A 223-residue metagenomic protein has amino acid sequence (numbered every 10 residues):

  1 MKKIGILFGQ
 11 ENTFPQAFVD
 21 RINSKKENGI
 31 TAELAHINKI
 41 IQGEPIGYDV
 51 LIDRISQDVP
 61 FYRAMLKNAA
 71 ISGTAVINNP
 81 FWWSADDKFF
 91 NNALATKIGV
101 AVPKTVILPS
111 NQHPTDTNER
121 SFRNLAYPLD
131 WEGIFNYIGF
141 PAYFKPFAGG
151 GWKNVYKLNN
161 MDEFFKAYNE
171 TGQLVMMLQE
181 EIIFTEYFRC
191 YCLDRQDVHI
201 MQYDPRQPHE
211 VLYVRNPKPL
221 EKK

Functional and structural regions predicted by a protein language model:
K2-F8, A70-G73, F81-Y187, P217-K222: Active-site nucleotide/adenylate-binding loops and adjacent lid/helix of ATP-dependent enzymes
G9-S121: Conserved N-proximal alpha/beta basic substrate-recognition cap immediately N-terminal to, or forming the N-lobe
E11-T13, Q57-D58, W83, A148-G150 (+3 more regions): Short, solvent-exposed loop/turn segments at secondary-structure junctions
L34, Y187-F188: Short loop/turn microsegments at loop-to-beta-strand junctions
Y48-V50, C190-L193: A short beta-strand motif that forms the metal-chelation/ATP-contact edge of phosphoryl-transfer active sites
F140, R195-Q196: Beta-strand-connecting loop/turn residues
C190, Q196-K222: Glycine-rich, positively charged active-site loop/lid region within alpha/beta enzyme cores that binds and organizes
